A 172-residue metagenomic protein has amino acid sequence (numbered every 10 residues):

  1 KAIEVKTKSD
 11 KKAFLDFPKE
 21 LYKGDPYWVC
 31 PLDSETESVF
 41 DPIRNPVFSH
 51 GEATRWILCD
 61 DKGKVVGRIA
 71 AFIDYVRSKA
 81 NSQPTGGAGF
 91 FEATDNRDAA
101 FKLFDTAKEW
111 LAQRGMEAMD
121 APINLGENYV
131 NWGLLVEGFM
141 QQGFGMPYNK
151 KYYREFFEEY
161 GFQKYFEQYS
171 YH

Functional and structural regions predicted by a protein language model:
K1-I43: Short amphipathic alpha-helix that is part of the acyltransferase structural core
L32-T36, I69, Y75-G87: A short glycine/small-residue-enriched secondary-structure motif
D41-I57, D61: A short helix-loop-beta-strand connector motif used in the catalytic cores of GNAT acetyltransferases and, in some
T54, P84, E167: Residues that flank catalytic or metal-binding motifs in active/ligand-binding sites
R55-I57, K64-D74: Conserved beta-strand in the GNAT
G67, F166-E167: A structural microfeature
S78-Q163: Acyl-donor binding region in acyl/amide transferases
